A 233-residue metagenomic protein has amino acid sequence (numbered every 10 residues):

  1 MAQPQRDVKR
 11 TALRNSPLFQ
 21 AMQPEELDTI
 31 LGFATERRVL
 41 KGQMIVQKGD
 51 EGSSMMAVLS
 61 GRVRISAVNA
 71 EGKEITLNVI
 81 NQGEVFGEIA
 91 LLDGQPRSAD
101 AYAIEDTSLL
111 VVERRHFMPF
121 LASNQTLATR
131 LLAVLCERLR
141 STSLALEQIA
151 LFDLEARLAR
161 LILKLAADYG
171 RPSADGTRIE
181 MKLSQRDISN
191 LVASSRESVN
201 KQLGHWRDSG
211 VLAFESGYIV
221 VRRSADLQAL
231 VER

Functional and structural regions predicted by a protein language model:
M1-K41, A90-L91: Cyclic nucleotide-binding regulatory module and flanking cytosolic helices
L18, Q43-D106: Cyclic nucleotide-binding regulatory domains
A21, M55, V79, A103 (+3 more regions): Short aromatic/basic micro-patch
L27, F117-M118, L227: A generic structural signal for short hydrophobic patches within well-formed alpha-helices
L31, T35, A133-C136, R140 (+1 more regions): Amphipathic, well-packed alpha-helical segments that form the structural scaffold of globular domains
R62, D106-S108, D187, Y218: Structural motif
N78-R140, L144: Cyclic-nucleotide recognition modules
L154-R157, L163-R233: Phosphate-/nucleic-acid-contacting segments
